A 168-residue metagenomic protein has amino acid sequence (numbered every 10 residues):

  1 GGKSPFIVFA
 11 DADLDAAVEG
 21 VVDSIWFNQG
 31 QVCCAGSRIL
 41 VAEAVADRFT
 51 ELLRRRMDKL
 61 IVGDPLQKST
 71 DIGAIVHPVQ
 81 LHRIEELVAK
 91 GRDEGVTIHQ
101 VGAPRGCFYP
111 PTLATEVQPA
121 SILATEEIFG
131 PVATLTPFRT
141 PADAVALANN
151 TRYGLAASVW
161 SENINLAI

Functional and structural regions predicted by a protein language model:
G1-Q118, A142, L147: ALDH superfamily catalytic-core signature
G2, A157-V159: Short, well-ordered beta-strand elements
A10, H77, T134-R139, W160: A structural signal for short, well-ordered beta-strand elements
T70, G106-Y109, E126-V132, T151-L155: Conserved glycine-rich beta-strand-loop-beta hairpin in the small C-terminal domain of fold type I
V96, V132-A133: Short, conserved active-site loop motifs that form the nucleotide-linked donor/cofactor pocket
A120-T125: Cytochrome P450 core scaffold surrounding the K-helix E-X-X-R motif and the conserved "meander" helix-loop region
